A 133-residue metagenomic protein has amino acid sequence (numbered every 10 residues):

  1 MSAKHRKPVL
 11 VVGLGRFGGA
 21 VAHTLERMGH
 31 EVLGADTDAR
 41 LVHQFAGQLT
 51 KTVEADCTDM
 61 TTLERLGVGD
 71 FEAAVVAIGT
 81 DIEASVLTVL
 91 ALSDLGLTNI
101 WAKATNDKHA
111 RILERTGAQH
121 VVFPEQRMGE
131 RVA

Functional and structural regions predicted by a protein language model:
M1-A133: Cytosolic regulatory regions of ion transport systems
